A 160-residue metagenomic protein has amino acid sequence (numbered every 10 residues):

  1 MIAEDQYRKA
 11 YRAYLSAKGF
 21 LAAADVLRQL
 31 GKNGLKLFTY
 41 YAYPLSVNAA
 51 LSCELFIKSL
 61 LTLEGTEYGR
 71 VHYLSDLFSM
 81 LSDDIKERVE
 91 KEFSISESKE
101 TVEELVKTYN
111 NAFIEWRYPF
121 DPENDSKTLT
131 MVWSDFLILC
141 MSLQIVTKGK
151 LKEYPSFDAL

Functional and structural regions predicted by a protein language model:
M1-L15, L21, G65-L160: Long, charged low-complexity segments
D5, R12, L37-A49, M131: Conserved aromatic-histidine-acidic binding/catalytic patches
S16, A22-Q29: A glycine-rich, hydrophobic loop/mini-helix early in the fold
K18, A42-T62: Short, hydrophobic, well-ordered secondary-structure elements
V26-Y41: Helix-loop segments that flank and shape redox-cofactor active sites
